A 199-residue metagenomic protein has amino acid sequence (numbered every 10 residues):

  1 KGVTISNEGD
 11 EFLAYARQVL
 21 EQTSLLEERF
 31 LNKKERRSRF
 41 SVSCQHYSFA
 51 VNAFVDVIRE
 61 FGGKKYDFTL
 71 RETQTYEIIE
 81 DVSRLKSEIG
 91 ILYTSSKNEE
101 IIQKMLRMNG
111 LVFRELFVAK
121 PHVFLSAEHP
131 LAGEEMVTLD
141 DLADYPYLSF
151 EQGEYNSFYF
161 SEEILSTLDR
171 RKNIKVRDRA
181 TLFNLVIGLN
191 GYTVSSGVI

Functional and structural regions predicted by a protein language model:
T4-N32: Alpha-helical "hinge/linker" immediately C-terminal to small N-terminal DNA-binding modules
K34, M105-Y147: Flexible hinge/capping segments at coil-to-helix
R37-I101: Central regulatory/effector-binding core of bacterial HTH transcription factors
A50-A53, E99, E135, L139-L168: Secondary-structure junction motif
D67-R71, R114, N173-K175: General small-molecule cofactor/ligand-binding pocket signal
T75-Y76, G110, M136, R179: Structural motif corresponding to alpha-helix initiation and N-cap regions
I79-S83, F113, L139, L182-F183: Short hydrophobic/charged patches on amphipathic alpha-helices used for structural packing and interfaces
S83-E88, Y93, Q152-I199: Hydrophobic hinge/microswitch elements
